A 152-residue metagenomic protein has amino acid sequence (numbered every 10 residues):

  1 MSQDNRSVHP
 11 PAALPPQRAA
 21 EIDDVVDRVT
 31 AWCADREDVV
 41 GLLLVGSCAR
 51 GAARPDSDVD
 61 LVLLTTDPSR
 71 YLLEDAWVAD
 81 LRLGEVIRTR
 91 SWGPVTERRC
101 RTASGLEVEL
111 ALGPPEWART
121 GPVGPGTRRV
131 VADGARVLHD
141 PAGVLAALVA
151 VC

Functional and structural regions predicted by a protein language model:
M1-L43: Helical scaffold of the NTase/Pol beta-like nucleotidyltransferase catalytic core
S2-R18, D80-C152: Conserved NTP/Mg2+-binding pocket subregion across the NTase superfamily
D23, D27, D75-V78, A146-V149: Generic detector of well-ordered alpha-helical segments enriched in charged/polar residues, highlighting helical
R28-T30, V45-G51, G84-I87, V95-R99: Short secondary-structure capping/turn segments at boundaries of alpha-helices and beta-strands
T30, V39, L44, R50 (+5 more regions): Residue-level signal for the start and early helices of compact helical domains
D38, P55-S57, P94: Short, basic and Ser/Thr-rich N-terminal targeting/leader segments
G41, A53-P55, C100: Residue-level marker of motif borders
G46-R82, G105-E107, A111: Catalytic metal-binding acidic patch
